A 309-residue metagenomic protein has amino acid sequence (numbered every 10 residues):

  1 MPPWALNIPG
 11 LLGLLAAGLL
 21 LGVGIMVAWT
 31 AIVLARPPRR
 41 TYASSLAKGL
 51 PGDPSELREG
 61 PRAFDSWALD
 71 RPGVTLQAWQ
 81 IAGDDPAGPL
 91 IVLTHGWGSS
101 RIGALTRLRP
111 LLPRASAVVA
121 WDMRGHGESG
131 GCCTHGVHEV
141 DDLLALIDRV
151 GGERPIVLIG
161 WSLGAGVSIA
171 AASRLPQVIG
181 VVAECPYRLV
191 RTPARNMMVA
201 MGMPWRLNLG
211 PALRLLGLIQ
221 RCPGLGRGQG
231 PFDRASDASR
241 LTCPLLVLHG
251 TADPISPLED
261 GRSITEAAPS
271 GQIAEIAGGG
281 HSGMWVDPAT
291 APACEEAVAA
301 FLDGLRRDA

Functional and structural regions predicted by a protein language model:
P2, I8-L69: An N-terminal hydrophobic leader/cap segment in hydrolases
W97-P110, M123: The serine-hydrolase catalytic nucleophile loop
L112-G130: Conserved alpha/beta-hydrolase
C133-G151: Alpha/beta-hydrolase active-site loop
S173-R227, D237: Hydrolase active-site cap/lid region
R240-T242, V247-H249, D253: Short beta-strand/loop motif that positions the catalytic acidic residue of the alpha/beta-hydrolase fold
P254-D260: Conserved alpha/beta-hydrolase "acid-adjacent" motif
G279-P292: Catalytic histidine-centered segment of alpha/beta-hydrolase-like enzymes
